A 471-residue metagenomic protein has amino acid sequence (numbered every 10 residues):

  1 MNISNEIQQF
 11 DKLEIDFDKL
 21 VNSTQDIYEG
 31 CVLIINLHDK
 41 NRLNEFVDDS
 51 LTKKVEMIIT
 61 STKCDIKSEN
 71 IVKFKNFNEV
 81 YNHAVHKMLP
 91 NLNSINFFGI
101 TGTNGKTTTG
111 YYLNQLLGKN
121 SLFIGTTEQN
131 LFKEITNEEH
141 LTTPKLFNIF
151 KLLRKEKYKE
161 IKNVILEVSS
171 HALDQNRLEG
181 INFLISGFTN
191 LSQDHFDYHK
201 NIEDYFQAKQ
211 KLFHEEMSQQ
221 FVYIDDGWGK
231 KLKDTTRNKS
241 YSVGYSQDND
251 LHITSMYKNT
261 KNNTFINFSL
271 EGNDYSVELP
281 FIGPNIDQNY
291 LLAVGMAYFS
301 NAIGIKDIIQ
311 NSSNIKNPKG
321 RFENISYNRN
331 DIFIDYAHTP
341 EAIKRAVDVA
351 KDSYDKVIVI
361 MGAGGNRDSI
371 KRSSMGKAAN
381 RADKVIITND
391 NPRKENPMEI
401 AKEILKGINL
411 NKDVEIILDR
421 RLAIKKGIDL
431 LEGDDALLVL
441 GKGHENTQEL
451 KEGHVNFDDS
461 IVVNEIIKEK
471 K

Functional and structural regions predicted by a protein language model:
M1-H83, K87, G227, H252-Y257 (+7 more regions): N-terminal leader/targeting and accessory segments in enzymes
M1-I15, I27-V32, L37-K40, E45 (+4 more regions): ATP-dependent carboxylate-amine ligase
S4, T60-S68, K159-K162, F183-I332 (+1 more regions): Acidic, Mg2+-coordinating active-site environments of NTP-dependent enzymes
S4, V80-Q220, I224, W228-K239 (+2 more regions): Phosphate-binding loop of NTP-binding sites
F17, T60-S61, K75, G125 (+5 more regions): Short loop/edge segments at beta-strand edges and connector loops that shape dinucleotide/nucleotide cofactor-binding
L43-V47, S68-N70, H83, T109-G110 (+9 more regions): Short glycine-/acidic-enriched loop or helix-start segments at secondary-structure transitions that form or flank
N44-V55, I71-V80, L184-N190, F206-Q210 (+3 more regions): A short, gly/pro- and small-residue-rich
S61, T103, T126, Y223-D225 (+4 more regions): Cofactor-binding loop segments of dinucleotide-utilizing enzymes, especially the Rossmann-like FAD- and NAD(P)+-binding
